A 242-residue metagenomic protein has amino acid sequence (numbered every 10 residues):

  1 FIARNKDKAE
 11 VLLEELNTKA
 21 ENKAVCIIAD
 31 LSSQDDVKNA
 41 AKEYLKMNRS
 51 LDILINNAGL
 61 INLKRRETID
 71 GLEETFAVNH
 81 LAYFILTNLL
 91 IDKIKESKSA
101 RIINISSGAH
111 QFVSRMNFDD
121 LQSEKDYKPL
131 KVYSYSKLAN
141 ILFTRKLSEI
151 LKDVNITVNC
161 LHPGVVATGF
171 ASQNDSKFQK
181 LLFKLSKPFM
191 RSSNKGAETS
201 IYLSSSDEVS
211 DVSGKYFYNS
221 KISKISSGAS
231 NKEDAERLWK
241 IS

Functional and structural regions predicted by a protein language model:
F1-S172: Rossmann-fold NAD(P)H-dependent dehydrogenase/reductase core
K8, N174-K177, D234, L238: Short acidic-hydrophobic sequence patches enriched in Asp/Glu that either
T18-K19, I28, K177-F178, F217-N219: A short glycine/small-residue-enriched secondary-structure motif
V37, S136, C160, F183-I225 (+1 more regions): C-terminal helical subdomain
K42, K46, R115, G228 (+1 more regions): Non-catalytic terminal and boundary segments that flank Rossmann-like NAD(P)-dependent oxidoreductase
L60, G71, T75, K128 (+4 more regions): Residue-level detector of alpha-helix boundaries and kinks
S123-E124, K177-S186: A short C-terminal helix-loop "cap" of Rossmann-like NAD(P)-dependent dehydrogenase/epimerase domains
K146, T199-Y202, I241: Generic recognition of well-ordered alpha-helical segments
